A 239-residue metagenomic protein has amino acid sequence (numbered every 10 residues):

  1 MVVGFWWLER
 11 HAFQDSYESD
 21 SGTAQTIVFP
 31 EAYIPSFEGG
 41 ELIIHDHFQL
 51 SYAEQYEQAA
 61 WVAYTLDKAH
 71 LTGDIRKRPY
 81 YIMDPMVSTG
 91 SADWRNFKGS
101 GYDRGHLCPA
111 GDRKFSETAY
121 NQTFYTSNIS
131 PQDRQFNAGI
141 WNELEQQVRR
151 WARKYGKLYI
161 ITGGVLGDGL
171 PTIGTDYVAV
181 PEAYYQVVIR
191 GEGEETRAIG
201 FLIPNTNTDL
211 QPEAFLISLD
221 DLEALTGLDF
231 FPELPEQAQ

Functional and structural regions predicted by a protein language model:
M1-Q239: Domain-level detector for secreted/extracellular nuclease and nuclease-toxin modules, and for the ENPP-like C-terminal
